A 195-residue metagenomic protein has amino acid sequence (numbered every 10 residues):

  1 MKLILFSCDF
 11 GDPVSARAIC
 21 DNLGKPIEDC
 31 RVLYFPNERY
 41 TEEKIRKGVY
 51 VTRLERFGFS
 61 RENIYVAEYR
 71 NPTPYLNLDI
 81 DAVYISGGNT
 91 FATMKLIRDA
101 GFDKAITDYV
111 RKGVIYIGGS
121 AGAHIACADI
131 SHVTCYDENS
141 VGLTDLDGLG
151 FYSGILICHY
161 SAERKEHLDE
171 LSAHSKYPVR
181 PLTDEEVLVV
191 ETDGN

Functional and structural regions predicted by a protein language model:
M1-A82: N-terminal beta1-alpha1 cap of cysteine-dependent amidohydrolase-like domains
L5, Y34, V66, G118 (+2 more regions): Structural signal for conserved beta-strand scaffold positions within catalytic alpha/beta enzyme cores
C8-D12, R61-Y65, T93-L96, C135 (+1 more regions): Short, flexible loop segments at the rims of nucleotide/cofactor-binding pockets, characterized by
C8-D9, G88-N89, A121: Active-site metal-binding loops of divalent metal-dependent hydrolases
D29-V32, G88-N89, Y152: Short, surface-exposed connector motifs at secondary-structure boundaries
T41-E43, A92-K95: A generic structural signal for short coil/turn motifs at secondary-structure boundaries
L78, A82-G88, A92: Ordered, amphipathic secondary-structure segments that act as subunit-interaction surfaces in large macromolecular
I85-S86, M94-I115, G122-N195: Active-site-adjacent pocket-lining segments in enzyme domains
